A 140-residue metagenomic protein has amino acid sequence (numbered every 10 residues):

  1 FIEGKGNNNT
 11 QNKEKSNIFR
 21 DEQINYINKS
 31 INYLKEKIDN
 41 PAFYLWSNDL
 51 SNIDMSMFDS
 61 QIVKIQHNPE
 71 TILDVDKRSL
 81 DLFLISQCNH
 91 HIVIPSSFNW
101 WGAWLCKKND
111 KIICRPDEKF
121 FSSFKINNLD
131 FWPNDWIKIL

Functional and structural regions predicted by a protein language model:
F1-I72, D76: Core catalytic architecture of nucleotide-activated donor-dependent transferases building glycoconjugates
Y26, N52-M55, W100-W104, K119 (+1 more regions): Tryptophan-centered motif/residue detector
A42, S96-W100, N128, W132: Acidic, low-complexity intrinsically disordered regions
I53-S60, L105-C106, F124-N127: Short loop/helix-cap segments at secondary-structure boundaries that form the rim of catalytic
K64-H67, C114-R115, K138: Structural signal for conserved beta-strand scaffold positions within catalytic alpha/beta enzyme cores
R78-K125: A donor-sugar binding/catalytic signature common to diverse glycosyltransferases and related nucleotide-sugar
F121-L140: Leloir-type glycosyltransferase catalytic cores
